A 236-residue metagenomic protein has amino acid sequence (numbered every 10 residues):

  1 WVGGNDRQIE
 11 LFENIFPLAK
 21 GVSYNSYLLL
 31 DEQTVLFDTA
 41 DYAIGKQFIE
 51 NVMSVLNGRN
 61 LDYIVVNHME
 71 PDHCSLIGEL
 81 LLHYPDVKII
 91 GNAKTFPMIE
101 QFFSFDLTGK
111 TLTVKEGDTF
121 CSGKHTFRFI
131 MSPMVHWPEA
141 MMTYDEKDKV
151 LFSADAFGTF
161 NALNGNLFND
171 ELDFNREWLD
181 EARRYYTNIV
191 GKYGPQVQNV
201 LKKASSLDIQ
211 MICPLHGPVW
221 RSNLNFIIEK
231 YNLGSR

Functional and structural regions predicted by a protein language model:
W1-Q33: Zn-dependent metallo-beta-lactamase
Q8, L215-R236: Short N-terminal or domain-adjacent regulatory/targeting segments
A19-V22, D41-K46: A structural motif shared across PLP-dependent enzymes of the aminotransferase-like
L29-E32, S122-G123, D145-K147: Active-site beta-strand termini and strand-to-loop segments that position acidic
E32, A43-I90: Active-site metal-binding motif and surrounding structural segment of the metallo-beta-lactamase
F37-T39, L61-M69, I89-N92, L151-A154 (+1 more regions): Active-site neighborhood of phospho(di)ester-bond hydrolases with catalytic His/Asp-centered motifs
I90-A140, N199-L201: Metallo-beta-lactamase
T126-P214, V219-S222: Metallo-beta-lactamase
